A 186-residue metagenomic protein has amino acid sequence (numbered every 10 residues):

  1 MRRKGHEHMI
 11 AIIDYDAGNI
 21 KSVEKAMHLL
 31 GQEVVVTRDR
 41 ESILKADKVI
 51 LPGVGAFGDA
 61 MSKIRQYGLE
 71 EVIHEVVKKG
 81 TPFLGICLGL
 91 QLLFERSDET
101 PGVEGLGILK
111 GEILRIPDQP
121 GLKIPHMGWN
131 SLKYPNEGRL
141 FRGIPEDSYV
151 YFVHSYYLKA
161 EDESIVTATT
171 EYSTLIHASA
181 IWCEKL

Functional and structural regions predicted by a protein language model:
M1-H8: Short, Lys/Arg-enriched N-terminal segments with co-localized hydrophobic residues within the first ~10-30 amino acids
I10-Q32: N-terminal beta1-alpha1 ligand-phosphate binding loop
V34-V36, I113: Generic structural signal for residues in well-ordered beta-strands
A46: An anion/phosphate-binding loop that grips the pyrophosphate of nucleotide cofactors and donors
G55-M127: Cysteine-nucleophile active-site neighborhood
R96-T174: Pocket-forming structural segment of enzyme catalytic cores
L175-C183: Short, surface-exposed beta-strand/loop micro-motifs that present aromatic residues
